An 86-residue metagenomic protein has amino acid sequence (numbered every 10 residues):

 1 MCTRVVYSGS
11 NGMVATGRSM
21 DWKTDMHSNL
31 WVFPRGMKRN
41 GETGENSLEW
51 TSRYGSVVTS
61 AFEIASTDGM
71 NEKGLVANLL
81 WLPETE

Functional and structural regions predicted by a protein language model:
M1-E86: A contiguous strand-loop segment
